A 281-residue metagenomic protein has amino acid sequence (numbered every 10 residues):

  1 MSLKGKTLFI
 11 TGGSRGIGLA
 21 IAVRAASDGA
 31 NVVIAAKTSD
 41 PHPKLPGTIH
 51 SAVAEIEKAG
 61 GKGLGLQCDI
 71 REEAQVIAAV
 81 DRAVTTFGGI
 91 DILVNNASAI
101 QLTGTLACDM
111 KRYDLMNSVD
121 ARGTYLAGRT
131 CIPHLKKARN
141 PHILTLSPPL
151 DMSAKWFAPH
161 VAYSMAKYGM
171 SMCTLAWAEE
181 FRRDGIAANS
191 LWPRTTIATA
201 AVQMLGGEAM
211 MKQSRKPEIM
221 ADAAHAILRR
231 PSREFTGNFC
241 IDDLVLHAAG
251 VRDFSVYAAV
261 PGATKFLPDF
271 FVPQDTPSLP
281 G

Functional and structural regions predicted by a protein language model:
S14-R15: Conserved glycine-rich cofactor-binding loop
D28-S51: Conserved glycine-rich Rossmann-like NAD(P)H-binding loop of the short-chain dehydrogenase/reductase
G47, Q67-A79, M110: The beta1-alpha1 cofactor-binding region of Rossmann-like NAD(H)/NADP(H)-dependent oxidoreductases
G104-T105, D109-D114: Substrate-binding pocket helix/loop in short-chain dehydrogenase/reductase
G128-R129, L175: A short, exposed helix-loop element centered on a Lys and neighboring polar residues
K136-K137, P141-R183, R194-T196: Catalytic loop of short-chain dehydrogenase/reductase
S190-L191, E208-G281: C-terminal helical subdomain
